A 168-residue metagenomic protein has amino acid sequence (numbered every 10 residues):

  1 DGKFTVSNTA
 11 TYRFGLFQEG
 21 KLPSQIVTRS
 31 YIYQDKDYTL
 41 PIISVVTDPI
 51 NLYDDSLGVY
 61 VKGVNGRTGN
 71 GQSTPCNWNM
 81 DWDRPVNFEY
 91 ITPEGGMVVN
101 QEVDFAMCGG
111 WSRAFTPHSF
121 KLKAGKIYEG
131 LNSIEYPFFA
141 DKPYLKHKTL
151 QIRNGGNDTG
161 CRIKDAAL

Functional and structural regions predicted by a protein language model:
D1-L168: Phosphate-handling architecture centered on phosphoinositide signaling
